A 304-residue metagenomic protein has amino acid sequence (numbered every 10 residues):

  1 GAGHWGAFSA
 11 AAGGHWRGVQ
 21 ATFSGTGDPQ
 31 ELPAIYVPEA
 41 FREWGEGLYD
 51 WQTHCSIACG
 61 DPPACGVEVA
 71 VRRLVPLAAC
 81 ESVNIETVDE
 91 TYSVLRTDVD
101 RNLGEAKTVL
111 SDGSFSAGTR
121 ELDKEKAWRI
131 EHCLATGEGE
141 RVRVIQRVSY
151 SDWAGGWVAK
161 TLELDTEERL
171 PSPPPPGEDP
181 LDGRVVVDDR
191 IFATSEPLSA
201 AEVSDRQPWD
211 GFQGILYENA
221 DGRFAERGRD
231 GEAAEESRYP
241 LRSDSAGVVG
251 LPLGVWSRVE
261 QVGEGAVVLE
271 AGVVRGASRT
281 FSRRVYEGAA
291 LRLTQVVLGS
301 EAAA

Functional and structural regions predicted by a protein language model:
G1-A304: Soluble ligand-binding/transfer domains with enclosed cavities or grooves
